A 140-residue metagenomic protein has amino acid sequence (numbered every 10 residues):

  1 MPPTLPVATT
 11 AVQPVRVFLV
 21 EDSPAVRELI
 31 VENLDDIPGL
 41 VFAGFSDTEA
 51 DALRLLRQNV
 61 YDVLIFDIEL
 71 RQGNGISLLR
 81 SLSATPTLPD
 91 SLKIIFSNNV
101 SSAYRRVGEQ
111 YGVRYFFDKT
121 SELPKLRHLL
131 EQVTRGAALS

Functional and structural regions predicted by a protein language model:
M1-F18, P24, P124-S140: Non-catalytic signal-transmission and effector/linker regions of two-component phosphorelay proteins
P24-G44: Two-component/phosphorelay signaling modules centered on CheY-like receiver
T48, N74-S77: Acidic catalytic/metal-coordinating carboxylates
D67-I68: Active-site residues of response regulator receiver
R71: The feature encodes the CheY-like receiver
I76-P89: Short amphipathic alpha-helix used as the core "switch/output" element in two-component signaling
S77, N99-F117, S121: Alpha4 helix (beta4-alpha4-beta5 surface) of REC/receiver domains from two-component response regulators
